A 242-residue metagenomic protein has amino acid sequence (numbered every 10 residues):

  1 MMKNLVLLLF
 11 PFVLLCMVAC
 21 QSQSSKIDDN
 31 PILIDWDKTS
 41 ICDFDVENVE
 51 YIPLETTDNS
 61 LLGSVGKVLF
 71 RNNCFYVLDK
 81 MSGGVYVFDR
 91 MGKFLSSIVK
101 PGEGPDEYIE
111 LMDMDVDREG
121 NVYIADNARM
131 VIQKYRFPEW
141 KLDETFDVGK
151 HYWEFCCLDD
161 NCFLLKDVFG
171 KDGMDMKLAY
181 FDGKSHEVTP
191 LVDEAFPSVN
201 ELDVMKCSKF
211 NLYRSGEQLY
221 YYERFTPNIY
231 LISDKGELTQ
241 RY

Functional and structural regions predicted by a protein language model:
M17-A19: C-terminal motif of bacterial Sec signal peptides marking the signal peptidase cleavage site
Q23-E55: Blade/loop signatures of beta-propeller domains
E50-G83: Beta-strand-rich domains and repeat architectures in extracellular enzymes and scaffolds, especially beta-propellers
E55-N59, K93-E119, I124-N127: Blade-loop segments of beta-propeller domains
D58, V99-D106, D147-W153, E194-V199: Short coil/turn segments at the loop-to-beta-strand junctions that recur within blades of beta-propeller repeat folds
S64-K67, I109-D113, K150-L158, L202-F210: Repeated scaffold domains used in trafficking and secretory/extracellular systems, primarily beta-propellers
F70-N73, V116-E119, C157-D160, R214-S215: Residue-level detector of Asp-centered blade-edge/turn motifs that repeat once per structural unit in beta-propeller
D89-K93, R136-W140, F181-S185, S233-G236: Short loop/turn segments that connect beta-strands within beta-propeller blades
